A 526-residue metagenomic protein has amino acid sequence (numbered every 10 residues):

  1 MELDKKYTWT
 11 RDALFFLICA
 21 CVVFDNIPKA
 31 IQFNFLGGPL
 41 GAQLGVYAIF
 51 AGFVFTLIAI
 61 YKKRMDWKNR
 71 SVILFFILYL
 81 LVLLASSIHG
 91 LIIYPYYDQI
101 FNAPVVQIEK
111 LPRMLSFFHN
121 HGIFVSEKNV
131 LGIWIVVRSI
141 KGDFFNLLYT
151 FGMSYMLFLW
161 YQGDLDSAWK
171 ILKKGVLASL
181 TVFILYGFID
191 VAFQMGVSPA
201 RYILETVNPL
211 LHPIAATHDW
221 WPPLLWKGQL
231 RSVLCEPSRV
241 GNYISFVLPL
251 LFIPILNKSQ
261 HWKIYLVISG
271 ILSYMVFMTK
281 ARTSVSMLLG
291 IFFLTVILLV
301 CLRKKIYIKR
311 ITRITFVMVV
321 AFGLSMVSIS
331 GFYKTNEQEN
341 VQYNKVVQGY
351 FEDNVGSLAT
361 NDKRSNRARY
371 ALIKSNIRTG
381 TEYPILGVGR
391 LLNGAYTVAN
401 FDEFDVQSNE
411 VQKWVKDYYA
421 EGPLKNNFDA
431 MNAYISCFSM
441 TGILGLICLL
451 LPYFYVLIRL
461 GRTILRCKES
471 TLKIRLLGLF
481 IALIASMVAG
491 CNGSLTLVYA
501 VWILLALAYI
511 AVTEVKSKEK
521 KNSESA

Functional and structural regions predicted by a protein language model:
M1-V125, S167-K170, N257-K263, I306-R313 (+2 more regions): Transmembrane signal-anchor hairpin modules in multi-pass inner-membrane enzymes, especially those that act on
F16-C19, V23, A51-F55, V247 (+4 more regions): Transmembrane alpha-helices of multi-pass inner-membrane enzymes
A51-K63, N102, V106-F193: Transmembrane alpha-helical segments and their membrane-water interfaces
I92, V191-S198, L299-T360, R378-E382 (+1 more regions): A membrane-periplasm/extracellular boundary helix in multi-pass inner-membrane enzymes that assemble envelope glycans
V106-L111, L210-P213, I314, M326-K374 (+2 more regions): Flexible juxtamembrane loops connecting transmembrane helices in multi-pass membrane enzymes that build or modify
F144-W160, K170-L302, L483-M487, A508: Alpha-helical transmembrane segments of multi-pass inner-membrane proteins
Q260, I264, V296-L302, L424-A430 (+1 more regions): Hydrophobic transmembrane alpha-helices and their immediate junctions
A359-K374, R378, E382, L386-T441: Long extracytoplasmic/lumenal interhelical loops at the membrane interface of multi-pass membrane proteins
